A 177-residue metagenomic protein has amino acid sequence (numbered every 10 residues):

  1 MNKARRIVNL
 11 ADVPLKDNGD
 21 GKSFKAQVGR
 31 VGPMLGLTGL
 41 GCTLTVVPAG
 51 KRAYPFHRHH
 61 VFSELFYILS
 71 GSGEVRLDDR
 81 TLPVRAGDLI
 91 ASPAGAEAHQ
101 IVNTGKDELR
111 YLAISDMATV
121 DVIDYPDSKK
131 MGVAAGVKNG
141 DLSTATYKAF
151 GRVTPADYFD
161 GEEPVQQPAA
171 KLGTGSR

Functional and structural regions predicted by a protein language model:
M1-G39, D124-R177: A short, N-terminal "cap"/entry segment at the start of jelly-roll beta-barrel domains of the cupin/DSBH fold
K25-R30, T43-H59, A94: Conserved short histidine dyad/triad with adjacent acidic residue
L44-A49, H59-R76, I114-A118: Short, conserved beta-strand element in jelly-roll/cupin
L65, S72-E74, T81, A98 (+1 more regions): Structural motif
D79-A96: Short acidic-glycine-tyrosine-enriched beta hairpin
A94-D121: Ligand-binding loop in jelly-roll beta-barrel domains
